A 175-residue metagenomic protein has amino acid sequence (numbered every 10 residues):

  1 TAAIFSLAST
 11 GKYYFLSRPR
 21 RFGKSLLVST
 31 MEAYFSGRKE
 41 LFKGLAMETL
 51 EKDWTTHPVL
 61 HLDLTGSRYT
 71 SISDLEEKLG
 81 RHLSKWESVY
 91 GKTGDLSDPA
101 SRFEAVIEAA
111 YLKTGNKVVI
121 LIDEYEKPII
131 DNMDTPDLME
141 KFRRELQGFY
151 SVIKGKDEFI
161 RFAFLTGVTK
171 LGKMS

Functional and structural regions predicted by a protein language model:
T1-S175: Phosphate-binding site recognition
